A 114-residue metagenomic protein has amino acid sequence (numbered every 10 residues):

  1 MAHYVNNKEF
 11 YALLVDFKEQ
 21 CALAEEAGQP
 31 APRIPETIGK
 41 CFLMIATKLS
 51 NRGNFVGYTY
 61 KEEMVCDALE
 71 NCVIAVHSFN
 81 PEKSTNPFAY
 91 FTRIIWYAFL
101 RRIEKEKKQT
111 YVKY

Functional and structural regions predicted by a protein language model:
M1-E63: Extreme N-terminal regulatory/targeting segments of RNA polymerase sigma factors
N6, N86, K113-Y114: Secondary-structure junction/capping motif
G28-R33, T37, Y97, R101-K113: Short, C-terminally biased terminal segments at protein or domain edges
K40, M44, K48, E63-E70 (+1 more regions): Structural recognition of an alpha-helix C-terminal capping motif at a helix-to-coil junction
R52-Y60, C72-I94, K105-T110: Short alpha-helix-to-loop micro-motif enriched in aromatics/charged/Gly
